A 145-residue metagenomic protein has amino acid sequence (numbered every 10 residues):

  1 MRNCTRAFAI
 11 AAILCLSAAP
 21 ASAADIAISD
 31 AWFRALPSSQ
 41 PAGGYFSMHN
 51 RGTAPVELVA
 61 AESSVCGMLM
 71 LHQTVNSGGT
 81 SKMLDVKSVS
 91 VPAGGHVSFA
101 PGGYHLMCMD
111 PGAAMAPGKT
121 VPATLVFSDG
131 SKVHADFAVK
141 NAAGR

Functional and structural regions predicted by a protein language model:
M1-A9: Bacterial N-terminal signal peptides that target proteins for export
A9-S17: Bacterial N-terminal signal peptides
A19-A23: Sec/Tat signal peptide C-region and signal peptidase I cleavage site
A24-R145: Compact, glycine-rich, soluble single-domain proteins
